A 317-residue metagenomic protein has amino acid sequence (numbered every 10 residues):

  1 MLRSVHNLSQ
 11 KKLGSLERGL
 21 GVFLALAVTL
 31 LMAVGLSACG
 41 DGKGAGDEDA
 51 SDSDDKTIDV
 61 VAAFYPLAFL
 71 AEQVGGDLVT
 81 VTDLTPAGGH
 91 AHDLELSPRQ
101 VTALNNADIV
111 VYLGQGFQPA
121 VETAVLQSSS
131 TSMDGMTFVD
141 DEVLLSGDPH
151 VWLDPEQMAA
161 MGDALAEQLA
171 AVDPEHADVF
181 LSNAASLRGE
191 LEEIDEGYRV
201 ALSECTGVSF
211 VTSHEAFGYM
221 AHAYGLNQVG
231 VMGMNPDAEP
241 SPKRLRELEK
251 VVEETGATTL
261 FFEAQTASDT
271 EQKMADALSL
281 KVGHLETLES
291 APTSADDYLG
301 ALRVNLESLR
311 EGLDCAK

Functional and structural regions predicted by a protein language model:
L2, G21-L26, G35-K317: Extracytoplasmic metal-acquisition and chelation regions
S4-A25: Bacterial N-terminal signal peptides that target proteins for export
